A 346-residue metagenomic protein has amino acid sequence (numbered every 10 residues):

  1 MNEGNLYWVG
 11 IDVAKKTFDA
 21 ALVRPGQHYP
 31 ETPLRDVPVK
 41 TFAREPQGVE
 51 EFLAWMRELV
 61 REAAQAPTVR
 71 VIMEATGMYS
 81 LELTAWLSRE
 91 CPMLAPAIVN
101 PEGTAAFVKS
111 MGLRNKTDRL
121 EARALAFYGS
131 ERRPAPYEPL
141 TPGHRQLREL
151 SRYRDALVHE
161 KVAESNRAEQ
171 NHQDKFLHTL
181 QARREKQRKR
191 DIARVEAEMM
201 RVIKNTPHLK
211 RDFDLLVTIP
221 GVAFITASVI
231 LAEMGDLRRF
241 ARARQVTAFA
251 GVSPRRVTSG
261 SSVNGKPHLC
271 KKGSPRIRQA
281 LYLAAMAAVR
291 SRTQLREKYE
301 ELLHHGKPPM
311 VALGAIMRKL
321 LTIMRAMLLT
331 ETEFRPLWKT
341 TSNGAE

Functional and structural regions predicted by a protein language model:
M1-E346: A detector of single, family-specific signature residues that are central to catalytic or substrate-handling motifs
